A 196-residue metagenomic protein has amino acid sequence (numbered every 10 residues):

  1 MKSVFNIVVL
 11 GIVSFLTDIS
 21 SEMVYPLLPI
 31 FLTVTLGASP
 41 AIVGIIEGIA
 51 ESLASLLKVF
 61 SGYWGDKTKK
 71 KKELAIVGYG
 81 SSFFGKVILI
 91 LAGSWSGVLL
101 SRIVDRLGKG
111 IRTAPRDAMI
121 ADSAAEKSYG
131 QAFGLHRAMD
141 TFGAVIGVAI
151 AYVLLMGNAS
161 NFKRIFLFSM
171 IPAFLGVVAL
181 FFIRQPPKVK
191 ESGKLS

Functional and structural regions predicted by a protein language model:
M1-A54: Helix-loop boundary and gating motifs at the non-cytosolic
V4-F5, I88-R102: Helix-loop junctions at membrane interfaces in 12-TM secondary transporters
I30-T35, I146-R164: Transmembrane alpha-helix termini and helix-breaking/packing motifs in multi-pass membrane transporters
L57-K69, L155: Helix-to-loop junctions at the C-terminal end of transmembrane segments in multipass secondary transporters
E73-I88, M170: Structural signature of the two symmetry-related core transmembrane helices
S101-F142: Cytoplasmic helix-loop-helix junction between adjacent transmembrane helices in 12-TM secondary transporters
K163-F181: Symmetry-related core transmembrane helices of the 12-TM Major Facilitator Superfamily/SLC fold
P172, L180-K194: Helix-loop junctions on the cytosolic side of multi-pass membrane transporters, especially the intracellular loop
